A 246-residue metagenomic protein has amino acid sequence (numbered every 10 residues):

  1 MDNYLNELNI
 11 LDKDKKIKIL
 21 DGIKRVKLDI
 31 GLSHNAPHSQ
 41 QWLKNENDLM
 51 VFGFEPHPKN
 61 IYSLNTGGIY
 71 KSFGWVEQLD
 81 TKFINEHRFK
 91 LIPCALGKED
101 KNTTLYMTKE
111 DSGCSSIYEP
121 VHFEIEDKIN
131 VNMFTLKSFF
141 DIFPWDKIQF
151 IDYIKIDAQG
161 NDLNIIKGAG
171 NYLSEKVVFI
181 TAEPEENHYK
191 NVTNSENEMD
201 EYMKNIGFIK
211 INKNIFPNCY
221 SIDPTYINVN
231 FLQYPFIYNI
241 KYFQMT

Functional and structural regions predicted by a protein language model:
M1-T246: Phosphate/nucleotide-binding beta-alpha loop and adjacent structural elements of enzyme active sites
